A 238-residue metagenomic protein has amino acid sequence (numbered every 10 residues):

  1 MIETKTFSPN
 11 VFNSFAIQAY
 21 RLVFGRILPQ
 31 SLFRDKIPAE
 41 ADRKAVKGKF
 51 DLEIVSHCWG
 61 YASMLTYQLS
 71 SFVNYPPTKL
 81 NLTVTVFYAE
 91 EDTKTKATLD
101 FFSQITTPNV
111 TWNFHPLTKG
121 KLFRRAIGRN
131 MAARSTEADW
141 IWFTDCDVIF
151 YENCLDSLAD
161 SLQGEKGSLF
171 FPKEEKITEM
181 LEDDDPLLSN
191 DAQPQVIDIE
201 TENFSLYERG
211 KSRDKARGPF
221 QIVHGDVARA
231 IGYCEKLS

Functional and structural regions predicted by a protein language model:
I2-V73: N-proximal low-complexity "stem/linker" segments adjacent to membrane-targeting elements
F72-L117: Acidic donor-binding segment of Leloir-type glycosyltransferases
T118-S135: Glycine-rich, basic loop-to-helix element that forms the pyrophosphate-binding segment of sugar-nucleotide handling
A133, Y151-E235: Conserved catalytic core of nucleotide-sugar-dependent glycosyltransferases
I141: Short aromatic/hydrophobic "clamp" motif used to bind/position activated sugar donors
D145-I149: The conserved acidic donor/metal-binding loop of glycosyltransferases
S238: Acidic donor-binding loop at a coil-to-helix junction in glycosyltransferase catalytic cores that engages
